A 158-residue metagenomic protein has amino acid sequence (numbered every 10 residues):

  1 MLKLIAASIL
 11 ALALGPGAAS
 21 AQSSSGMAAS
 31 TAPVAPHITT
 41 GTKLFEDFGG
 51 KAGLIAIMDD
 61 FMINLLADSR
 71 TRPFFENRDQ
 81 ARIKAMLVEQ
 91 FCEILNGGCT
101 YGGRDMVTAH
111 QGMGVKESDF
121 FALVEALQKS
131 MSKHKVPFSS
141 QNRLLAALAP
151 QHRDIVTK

Functional and structural regions predicted by a protein language model:
I5-P16: Bacterial N-terminal signal peptides
A21-K158: Core of compact, soluble alpha-helical bundle domains
